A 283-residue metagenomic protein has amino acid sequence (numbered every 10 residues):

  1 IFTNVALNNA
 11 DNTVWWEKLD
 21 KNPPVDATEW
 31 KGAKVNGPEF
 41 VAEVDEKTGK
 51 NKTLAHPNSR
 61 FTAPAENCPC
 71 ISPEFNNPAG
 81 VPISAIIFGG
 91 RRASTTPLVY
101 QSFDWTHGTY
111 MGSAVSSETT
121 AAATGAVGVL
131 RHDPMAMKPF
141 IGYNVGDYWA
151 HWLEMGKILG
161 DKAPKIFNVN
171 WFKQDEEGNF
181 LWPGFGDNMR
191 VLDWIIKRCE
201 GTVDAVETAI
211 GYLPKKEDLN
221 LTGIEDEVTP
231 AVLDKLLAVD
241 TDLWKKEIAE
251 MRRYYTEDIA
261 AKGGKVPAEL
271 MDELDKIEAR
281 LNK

Functional and structural regions predicted by a protein language model:
I1, A6-K283: Conserved NTP phosphate-binding and transfer environment spanning the P-loop NTPase/kinase superfamily
